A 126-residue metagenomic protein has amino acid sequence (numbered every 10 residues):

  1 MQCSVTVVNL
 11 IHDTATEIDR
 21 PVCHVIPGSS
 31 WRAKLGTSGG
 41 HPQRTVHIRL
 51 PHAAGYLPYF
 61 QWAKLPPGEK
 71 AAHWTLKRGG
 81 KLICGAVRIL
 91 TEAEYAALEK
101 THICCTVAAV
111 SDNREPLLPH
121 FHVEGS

Functional and structural regions predicted by a protein language model:
M1-T16: Polar/acidic, low-complexity leader/linker segments enriched in S/T/G and N/D
I18-S126: Short, conserved turn/kink motifs that form compact alpha/beta structural patches or helix kinks used as
